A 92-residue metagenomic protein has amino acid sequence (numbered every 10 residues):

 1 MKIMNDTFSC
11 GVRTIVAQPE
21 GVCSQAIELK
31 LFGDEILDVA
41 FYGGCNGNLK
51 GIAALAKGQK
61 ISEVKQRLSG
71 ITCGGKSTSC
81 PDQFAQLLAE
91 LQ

Functional and structural regions predicted by a protein language model:
K2-I3: Non-catalytic terminal and connector segments of soluble metabolic enzymes
D6-T7, L29: Short, exposed beta-strand/loop patches in secreted or surface proteins that constitute
F8-I15: Short Pro/Gly-enriched beta-strand edge/turn motifs at strand-loop
Q18-Q92: Active-site- and interface-proximal helix/loop "cap" or "latch" segments in soluble metabolic and energy-transducing
